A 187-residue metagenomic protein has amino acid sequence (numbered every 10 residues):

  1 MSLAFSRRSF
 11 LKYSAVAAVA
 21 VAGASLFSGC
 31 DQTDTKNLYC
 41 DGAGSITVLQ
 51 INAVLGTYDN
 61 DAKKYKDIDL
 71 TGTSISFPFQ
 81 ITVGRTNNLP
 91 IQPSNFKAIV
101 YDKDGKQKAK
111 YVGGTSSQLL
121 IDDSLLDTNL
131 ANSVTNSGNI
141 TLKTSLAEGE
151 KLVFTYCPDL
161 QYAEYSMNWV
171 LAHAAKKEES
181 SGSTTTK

Functional and structural regions predicted by a protein language model:
M1-V21: N-terminal secretory signal peptides and thylakoid transit peptides that target proteins across membranes
C30-K187: Conserved functional micro-motifs across diverse proteins
